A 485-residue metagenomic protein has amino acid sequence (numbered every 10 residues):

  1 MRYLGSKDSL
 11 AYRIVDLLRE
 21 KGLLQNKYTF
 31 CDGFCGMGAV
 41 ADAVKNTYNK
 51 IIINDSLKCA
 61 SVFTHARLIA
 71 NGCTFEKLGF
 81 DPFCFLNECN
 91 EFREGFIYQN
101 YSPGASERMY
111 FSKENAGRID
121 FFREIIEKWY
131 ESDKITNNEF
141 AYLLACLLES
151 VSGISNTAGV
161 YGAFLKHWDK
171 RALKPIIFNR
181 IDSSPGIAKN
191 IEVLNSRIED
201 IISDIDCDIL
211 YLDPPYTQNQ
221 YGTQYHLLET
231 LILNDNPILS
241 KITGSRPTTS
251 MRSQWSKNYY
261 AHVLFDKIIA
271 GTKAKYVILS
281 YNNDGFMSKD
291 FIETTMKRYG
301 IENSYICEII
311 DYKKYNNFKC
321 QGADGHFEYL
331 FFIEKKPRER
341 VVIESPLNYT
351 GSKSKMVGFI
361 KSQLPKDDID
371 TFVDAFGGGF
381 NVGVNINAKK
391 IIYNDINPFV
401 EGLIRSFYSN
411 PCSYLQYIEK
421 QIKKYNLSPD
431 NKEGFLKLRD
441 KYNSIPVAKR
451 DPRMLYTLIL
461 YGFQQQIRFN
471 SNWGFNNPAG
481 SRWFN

Functional and structural regions predicted by a protein language model:
M1-C31, A39-N46, F63, A70 (+2 more regions): S-adenosyl-L-methionine
M1-L4, N190, P247-N258, V342-N348 (+1 more regions): Glycine-rich phosphate-binding "P-loop"
I14, F30-V44, I53-K58, S203-Q224 (+6 more regions): Conserved proline-anchored active-site loop of SAM-dependent methyltransferases that bridges a beta-strand
K50, S56-P185, Q218, G222-N258 (+2 more regions): Class I S-adenosyl-L-methionine-dependent methyltransferase module
N195-D200: Conserved SAM/SAH-binding loop
Q254-I301, I309-I310: Conserved Class I SAM-dependent methyltransferase catalytic core
K289-E293, G300-P337: Class I S-adenosyl-L-methionine
